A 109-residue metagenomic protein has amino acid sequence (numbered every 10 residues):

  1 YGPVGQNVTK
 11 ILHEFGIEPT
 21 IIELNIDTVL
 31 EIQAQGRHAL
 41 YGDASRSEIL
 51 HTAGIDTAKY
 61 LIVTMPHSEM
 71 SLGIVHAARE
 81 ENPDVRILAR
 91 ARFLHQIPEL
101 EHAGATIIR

Functional and structural regions predicted by a protein language model:
Y1-R109: Cytosolic regulatory regions of ion transport systems
